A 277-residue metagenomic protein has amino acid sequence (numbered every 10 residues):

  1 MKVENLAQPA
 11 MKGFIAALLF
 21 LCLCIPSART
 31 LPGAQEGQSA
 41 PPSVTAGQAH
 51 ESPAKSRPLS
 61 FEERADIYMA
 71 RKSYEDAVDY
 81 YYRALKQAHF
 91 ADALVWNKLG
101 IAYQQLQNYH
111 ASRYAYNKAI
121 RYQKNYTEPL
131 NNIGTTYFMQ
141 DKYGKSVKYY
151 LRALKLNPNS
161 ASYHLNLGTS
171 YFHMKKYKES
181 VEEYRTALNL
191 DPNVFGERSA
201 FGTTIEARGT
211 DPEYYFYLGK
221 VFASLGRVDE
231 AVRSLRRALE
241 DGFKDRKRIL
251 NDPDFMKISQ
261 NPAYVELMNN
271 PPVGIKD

Functional and structural regions predicted by a protein language model:
K2, F20-L59, A70: Long, contiguous interaction/recruitment modules in multidomain scaffold/adaptor proteins
Q35-K55, R208-P212, L218, D241-D277: Terminal, low-structured helical/coil segments at or just beyond the last alpha-helical repeat
K55-L94, I101-Q105: Alpha-helical segment of the N-proximal tetratricopeptide repeat
P58, D92-L94, T127-E128, A161-S162 (+3 more regions): Helix-start (N-cap) detector for alpha-helical repeat units in TPR-like alpha-solenoids, especially tetratricopeptide
E63, N97-K98, N132, M139 (+4 more regions): Canonical tetratricopeptide repeat
M69, N97, I101-Q104, R121 (+4 more regions): Position-specific recognition of the canonical hydrophobic site in helix A of tetratricopeptide repeat
K72-R83, L94, Q105-K118, M139-R152 (+3 more regions): Structural signature of tandem alpha-helical TPR/SEL1-like repeats, specifically the intra-repeat loop/turn
Q87-A88, Y122, L156, L190 (+2 more regions): Structural marker of alpha-solenoid helical repeat scaffolds
